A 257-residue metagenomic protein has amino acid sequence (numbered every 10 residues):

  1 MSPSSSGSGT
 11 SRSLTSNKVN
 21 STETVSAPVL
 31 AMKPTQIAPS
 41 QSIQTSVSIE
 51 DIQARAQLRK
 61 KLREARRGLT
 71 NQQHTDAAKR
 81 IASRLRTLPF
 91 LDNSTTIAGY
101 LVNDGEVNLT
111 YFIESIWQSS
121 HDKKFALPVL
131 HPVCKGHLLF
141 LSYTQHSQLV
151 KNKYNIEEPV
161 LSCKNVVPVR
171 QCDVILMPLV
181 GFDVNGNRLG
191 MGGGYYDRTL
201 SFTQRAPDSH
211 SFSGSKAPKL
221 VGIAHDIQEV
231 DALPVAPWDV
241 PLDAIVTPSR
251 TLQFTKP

Functional and structural regions predicted by a protein language model:
S2-Q171: N-terminal active-site beta-alpha-beta segment that forms phosphate/nucleotide-binding and substrate-recognition loops
T24, L30, T35, T45 (+1 more regions): Conserved phosphate- and dinucleotide-binding cores of soluble alpha/beta proteins, encompassing both enzyme active
